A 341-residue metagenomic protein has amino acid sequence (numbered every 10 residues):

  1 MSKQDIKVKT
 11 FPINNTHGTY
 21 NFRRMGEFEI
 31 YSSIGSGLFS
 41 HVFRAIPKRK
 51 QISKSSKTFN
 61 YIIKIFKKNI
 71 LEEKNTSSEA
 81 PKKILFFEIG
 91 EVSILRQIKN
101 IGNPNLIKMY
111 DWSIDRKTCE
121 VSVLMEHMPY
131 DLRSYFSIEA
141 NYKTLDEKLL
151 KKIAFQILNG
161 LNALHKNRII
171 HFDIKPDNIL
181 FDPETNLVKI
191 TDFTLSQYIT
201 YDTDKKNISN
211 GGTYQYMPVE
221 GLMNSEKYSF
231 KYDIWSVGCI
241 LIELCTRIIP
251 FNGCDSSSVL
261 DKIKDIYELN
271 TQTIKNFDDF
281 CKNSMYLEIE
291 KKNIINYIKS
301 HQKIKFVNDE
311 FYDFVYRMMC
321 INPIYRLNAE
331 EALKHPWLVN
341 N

Functional and structural regions predicted by a protein language model:
H41-E72: Glycine-rich ATP phosphate-binding loop
N100-D111: Conserved HxN/HPN-centered segment at the entrance to the catalytic loop of eukaryotic protein kinase-like domains
T118-D131: Conserved short submotifs of the Hanks-type protein kinase catalytic core that shape the nucleotide-binding pocket
I153-A154: Activation segment signature within eukaryotic-like protein kinase domains
H165-F181: Catalytic-loop of the protein kinase fold
K206-G221: Conserved activation segment of eukaryotic-like protein kinases, specifically the C-terminal portion of the activation
D233: Conserved catalytic-loop aspartate of Hanks-type protein kinases
L269-F314: C-terminal lobe substrate-recognition/regulatory segment of protein kinase catalytic domains
